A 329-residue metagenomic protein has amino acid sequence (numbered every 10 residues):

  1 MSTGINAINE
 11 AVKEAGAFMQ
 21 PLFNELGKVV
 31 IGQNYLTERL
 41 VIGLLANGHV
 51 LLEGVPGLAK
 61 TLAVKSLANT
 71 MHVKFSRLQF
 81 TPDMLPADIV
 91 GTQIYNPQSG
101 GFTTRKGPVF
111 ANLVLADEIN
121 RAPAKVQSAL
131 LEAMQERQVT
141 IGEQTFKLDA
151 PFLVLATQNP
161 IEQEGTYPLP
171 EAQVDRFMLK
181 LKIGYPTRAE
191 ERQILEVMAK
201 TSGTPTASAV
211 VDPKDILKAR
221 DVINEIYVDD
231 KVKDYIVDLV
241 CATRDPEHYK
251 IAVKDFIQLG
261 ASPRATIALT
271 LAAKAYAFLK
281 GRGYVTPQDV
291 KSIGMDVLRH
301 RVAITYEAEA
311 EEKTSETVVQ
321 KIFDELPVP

Functional and structural regions predicted by a protein language model:
M1-N6, K13, E247-P329: C-terminal engagement/docking regions of AAA+ P-loop ATPases
I8-G16, V29, T166, K180-V253 (+4 more regions): Conserved C-terminal "switch" segment of AAA+ ATPases
K13-L58: Pre-Walker A (pre-P-loop) alpha-helix and adjacent loop at the N terminus of AAA/AAA+ ATPase modules, a conserved
R39-I42, Y95-L115: Conserved alpha-helical scaffold flanking the Walker A/P-loop in AAA+ ATPase domains
L44-T81: Walker A/P-loop
V55, I89, T157: P-loop (Walker A) phosphate-binding loop of NTP-binding proteins
T103-N112, I141-Q158, L169-M178: AAA+/SF3 P-loop NTPase mechanochemical coupling elements
P108-Q135, D149, E164-Q173, Y185-Q193: Conserved AAA+/SF3 P-loop NTPase catalytic/coupling segment centered on the Walker-B
